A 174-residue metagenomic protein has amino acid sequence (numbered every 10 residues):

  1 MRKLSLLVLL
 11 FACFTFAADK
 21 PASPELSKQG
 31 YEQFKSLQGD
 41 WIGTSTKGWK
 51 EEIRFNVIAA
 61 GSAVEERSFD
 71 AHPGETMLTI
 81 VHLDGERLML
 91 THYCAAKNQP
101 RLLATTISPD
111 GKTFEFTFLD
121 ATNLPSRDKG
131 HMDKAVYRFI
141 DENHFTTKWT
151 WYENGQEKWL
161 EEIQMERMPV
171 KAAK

Functional and structural regions predicted by a protein language model:
L4-C13: Sec-dependent N-terminal signal peptides
D19-K174: Hydrophobic small-molecule pocket/channel-lining residues, especially in calycin-type beta-barrels
